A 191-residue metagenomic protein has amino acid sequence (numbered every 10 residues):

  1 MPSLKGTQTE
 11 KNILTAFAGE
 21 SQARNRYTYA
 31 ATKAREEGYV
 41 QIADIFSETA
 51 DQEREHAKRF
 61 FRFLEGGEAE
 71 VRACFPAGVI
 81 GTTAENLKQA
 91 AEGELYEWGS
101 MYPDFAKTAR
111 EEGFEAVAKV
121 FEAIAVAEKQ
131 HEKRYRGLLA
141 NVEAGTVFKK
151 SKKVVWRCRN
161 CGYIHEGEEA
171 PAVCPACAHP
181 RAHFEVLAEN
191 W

Functional and structural regions predicted by a protein language model:
M1-W191: Non-heme di-metal
